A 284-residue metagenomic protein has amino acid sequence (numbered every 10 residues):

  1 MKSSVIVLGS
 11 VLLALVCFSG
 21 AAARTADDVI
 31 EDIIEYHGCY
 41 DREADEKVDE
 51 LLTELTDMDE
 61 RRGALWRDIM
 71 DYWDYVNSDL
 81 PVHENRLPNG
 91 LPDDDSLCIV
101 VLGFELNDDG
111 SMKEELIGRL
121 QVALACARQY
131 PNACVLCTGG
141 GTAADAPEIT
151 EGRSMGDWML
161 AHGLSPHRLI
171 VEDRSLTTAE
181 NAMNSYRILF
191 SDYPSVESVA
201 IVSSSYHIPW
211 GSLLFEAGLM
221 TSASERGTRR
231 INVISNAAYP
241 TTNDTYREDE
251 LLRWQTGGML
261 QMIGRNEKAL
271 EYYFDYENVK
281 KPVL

Functional and structural regions predicted by a protein language model:
M1-L8: Bacterial N-terminal signal peptides that target proteins for export
G9-V16: Bacterial N-terminal signal peptides
G20-C98, M183-L284: Extended hydrophobic blocks
L97-E105: N-terminal nucleotide-binding beta1-loop-alpha1 segment
E105-M112, A144, V171: Surface-exposed cleft-lining segments at the edges of enzyme active sites
K113-P131: Histidine-anchored nucleotide/phosphate-binding helix
R119-A123, P147-M159, W210-T221: Short, solvent-exposed amphipathic alpha-helices that sit in or adjacent to ligand/effector-binding or catalytic
C134-L136, G156-R174, M220-P240: A non-catalytic structural micro-motif
